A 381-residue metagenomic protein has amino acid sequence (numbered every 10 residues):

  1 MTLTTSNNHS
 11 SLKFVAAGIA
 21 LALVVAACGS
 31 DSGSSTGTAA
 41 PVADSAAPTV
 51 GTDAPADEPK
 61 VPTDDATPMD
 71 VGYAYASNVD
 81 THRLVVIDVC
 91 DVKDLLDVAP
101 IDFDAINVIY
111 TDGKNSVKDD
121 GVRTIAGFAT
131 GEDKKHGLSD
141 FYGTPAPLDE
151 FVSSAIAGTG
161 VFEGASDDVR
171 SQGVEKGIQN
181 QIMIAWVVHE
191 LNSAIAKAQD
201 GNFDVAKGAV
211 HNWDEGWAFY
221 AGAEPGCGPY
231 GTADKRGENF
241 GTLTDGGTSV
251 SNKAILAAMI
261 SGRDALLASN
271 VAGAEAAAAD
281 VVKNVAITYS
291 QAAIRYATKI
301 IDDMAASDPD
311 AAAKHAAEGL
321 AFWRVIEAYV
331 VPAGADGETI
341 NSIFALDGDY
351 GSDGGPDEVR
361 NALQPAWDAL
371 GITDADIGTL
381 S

Functional and structural regions predicted by a protein language model:
L3-V15: Bacterial N-terminal signal peptides that target proteins for export
H9-S11, G33, A46, P55 (+1 more regions): Intrinsic disorder/low-complexity detector
A17-L21: Hydrophobic helical h-region of N-terminal Sec-dependent signal peptides in bacterial secretory/periplasmic proteins
L23-A27: C-terminal motif of bacterial Sec signal peptides marking the signal peptidase cleavage site
G29-A39: Bacterial lipoprotein signal-peptidase II cleavage site
P41-T52: Low-complexity, Pro/Ser/Thr-rich intrinsically disordered segments of extracellular/cell-surface proteins
V50-S381: Mature extracytoplasmic or organellar-lumen-exposed domains after removal of signal/transit peptides
